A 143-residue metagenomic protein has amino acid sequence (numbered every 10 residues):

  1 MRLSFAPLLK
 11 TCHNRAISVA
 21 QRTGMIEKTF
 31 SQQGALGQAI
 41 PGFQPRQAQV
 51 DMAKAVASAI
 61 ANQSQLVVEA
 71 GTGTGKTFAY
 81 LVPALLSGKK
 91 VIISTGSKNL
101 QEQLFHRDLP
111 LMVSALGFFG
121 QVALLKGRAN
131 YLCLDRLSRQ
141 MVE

Functional and structural regions predicted by a protein language model:
L3, A20-A39, K90-E143: A substrate-engagement module of RecA-like helicase motors
S4-P7, H13, I17-Q21: Short, positively charged and aromatic/hydrophobic N-terminal segments
R22-V68: Conserved pre-motif I regulatory segment
R46-V50, T72-F78, S94, E102-H106 (+1 more regions): Conserved structured core elements
A61-V82: Walker A/P-loop
V82-G88: Alpha-helix C-terminal capping segments
